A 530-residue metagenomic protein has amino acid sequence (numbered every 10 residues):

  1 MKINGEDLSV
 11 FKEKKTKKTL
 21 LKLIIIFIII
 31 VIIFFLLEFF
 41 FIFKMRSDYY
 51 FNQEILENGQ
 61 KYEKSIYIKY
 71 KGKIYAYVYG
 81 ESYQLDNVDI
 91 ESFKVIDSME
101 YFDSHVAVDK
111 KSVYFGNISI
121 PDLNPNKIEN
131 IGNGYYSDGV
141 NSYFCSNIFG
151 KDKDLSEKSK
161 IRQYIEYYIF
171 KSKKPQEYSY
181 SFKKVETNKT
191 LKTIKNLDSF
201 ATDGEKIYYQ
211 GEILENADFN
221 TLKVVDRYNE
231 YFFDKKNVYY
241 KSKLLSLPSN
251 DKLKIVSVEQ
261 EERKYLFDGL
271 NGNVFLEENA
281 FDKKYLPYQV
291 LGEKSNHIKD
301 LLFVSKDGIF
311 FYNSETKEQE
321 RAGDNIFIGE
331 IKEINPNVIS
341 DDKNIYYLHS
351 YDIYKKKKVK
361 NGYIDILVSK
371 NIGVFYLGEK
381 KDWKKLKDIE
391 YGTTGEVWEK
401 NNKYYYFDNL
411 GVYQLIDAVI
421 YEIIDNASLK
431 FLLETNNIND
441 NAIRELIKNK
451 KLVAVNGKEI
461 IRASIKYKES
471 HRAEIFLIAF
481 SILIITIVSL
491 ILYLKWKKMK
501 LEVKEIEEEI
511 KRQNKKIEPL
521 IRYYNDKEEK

Functional and structural regions predicted by a protein language model:
M1-T19, E508-K515, P519-L520, E528-E529: N-terminal Lys/Arg-rich, disordered targeting/topogenic segments
K22, F34-E502, I510-N514, Y523-Y524: Non-catalytic tandem-repeat scaffold regions and their flanking low-complexity/translocation tails
K22-I29: Sec-dependent N-terminal signal peptides
